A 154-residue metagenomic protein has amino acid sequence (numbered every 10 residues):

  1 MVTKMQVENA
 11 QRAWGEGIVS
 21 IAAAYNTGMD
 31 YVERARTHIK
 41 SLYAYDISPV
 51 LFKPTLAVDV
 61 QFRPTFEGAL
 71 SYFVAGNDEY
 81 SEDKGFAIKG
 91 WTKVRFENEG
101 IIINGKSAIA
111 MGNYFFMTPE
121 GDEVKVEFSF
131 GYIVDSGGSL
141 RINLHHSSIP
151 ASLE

Functional and structural regions predicted by a protein language model:
V2, Q6, N98, I102 (+1 more regions): Conserved aromatic-histidine-acidic binding/catalytic patches
V2-A23: Cysteine-rich, disulfide-bonded extracellular modules and peptides in secreted proteins and receptor ectodomains
M5, Y25-N98: A solvent-exposed, acidic/Ser-Thr-rich amphipathic alpha-helical stretch
G17, G85-A87, A108, G112: Small-side-chain structural scaffolding
V19-N26, P119-G121: Short, flexible helix-adjacent loops and helix caps
I103-M111, F115, P119-E154: Short beta-strand edge/turn micro-motifs at domain boundaries
